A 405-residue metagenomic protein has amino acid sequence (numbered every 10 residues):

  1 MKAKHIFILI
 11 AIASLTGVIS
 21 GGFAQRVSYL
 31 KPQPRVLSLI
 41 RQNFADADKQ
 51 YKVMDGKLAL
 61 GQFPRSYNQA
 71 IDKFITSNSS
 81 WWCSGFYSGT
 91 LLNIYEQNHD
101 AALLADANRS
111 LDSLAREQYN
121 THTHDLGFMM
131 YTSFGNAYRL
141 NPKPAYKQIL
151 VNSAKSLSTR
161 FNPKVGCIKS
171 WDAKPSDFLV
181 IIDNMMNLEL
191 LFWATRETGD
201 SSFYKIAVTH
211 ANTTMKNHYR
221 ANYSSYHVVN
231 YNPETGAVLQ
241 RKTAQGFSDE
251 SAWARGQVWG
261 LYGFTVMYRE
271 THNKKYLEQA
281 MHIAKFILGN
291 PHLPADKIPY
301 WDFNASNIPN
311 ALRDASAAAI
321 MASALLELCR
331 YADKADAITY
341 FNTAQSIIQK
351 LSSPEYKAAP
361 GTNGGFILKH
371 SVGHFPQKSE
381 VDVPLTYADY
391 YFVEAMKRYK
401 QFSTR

Functional and structural regions predicted by a protein language model:
M1-K31: Bacterial Sec-dependent N-terminal signal peptides
Q25-R405: Glycan-recognition and catalytic cores of secretory/periplasmic carbohydrate-active enzymes
